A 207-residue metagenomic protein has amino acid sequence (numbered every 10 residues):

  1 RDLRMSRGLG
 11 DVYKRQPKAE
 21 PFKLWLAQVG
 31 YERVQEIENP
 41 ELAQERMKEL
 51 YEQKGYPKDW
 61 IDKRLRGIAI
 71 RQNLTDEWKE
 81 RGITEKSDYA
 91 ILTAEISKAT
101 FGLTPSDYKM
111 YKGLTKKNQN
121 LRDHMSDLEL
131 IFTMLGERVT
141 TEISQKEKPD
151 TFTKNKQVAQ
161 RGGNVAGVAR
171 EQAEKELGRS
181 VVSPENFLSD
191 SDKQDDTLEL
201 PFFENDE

Functional and structural regions predicted by a protein language model:
R1-L9, Y13: Single conserved hydrophobic/aromatic residue that forms the stacking wall/gate of nucleotide- or nucleobase-binding
K14-E207: Positively charged, phosphate-engaging catalytic surfaces used for nucleic-acid and nucleotide handling
